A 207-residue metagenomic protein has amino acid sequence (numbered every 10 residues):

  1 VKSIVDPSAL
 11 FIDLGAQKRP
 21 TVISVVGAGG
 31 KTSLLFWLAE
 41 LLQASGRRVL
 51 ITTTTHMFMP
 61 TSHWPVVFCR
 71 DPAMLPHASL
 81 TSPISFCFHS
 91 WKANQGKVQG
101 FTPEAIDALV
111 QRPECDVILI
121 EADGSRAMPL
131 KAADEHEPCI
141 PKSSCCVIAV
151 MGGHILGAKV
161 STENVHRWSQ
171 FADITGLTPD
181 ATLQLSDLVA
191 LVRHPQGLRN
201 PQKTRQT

Functional and structural regions predicted by a protein language model:
V1-K2: Charged, amphipathic alpha-helical linker segments immediately N-terminal to NTP-binding catalytic cores
V5-Q43: Walker A (P-loop) phosphate-binding motif
V25, V49-T53, C87-H89, I118-A122 (+2 more regions): General beta-strand structural signal in soluble alpha/beta enzymes
A28-S33, H56-M57, G124-R126: Gly/Ser/Thr-rich loops at beta-strand to alpha-helix junctions that form or flank small-molecule/cofactor-binding
G29-S33, W37, G100-E104, V117 (+1 more regions): Conserved active-site and cofactor/substrate-binding residues in soluble primary-metabolism enzymes
A39-G96: N-terminal phosphate/diphosphate-binding loop that engages ATP/GTP or pyrophosphate donors across diverse enzyme folds
S82-S85, P113-I118, C146: Loop/turn-to-beta-strand initiation segments
G96-E104, L109-R112, D123-T207: Conserved catalytic-core segment of NTP-binding enzymes
